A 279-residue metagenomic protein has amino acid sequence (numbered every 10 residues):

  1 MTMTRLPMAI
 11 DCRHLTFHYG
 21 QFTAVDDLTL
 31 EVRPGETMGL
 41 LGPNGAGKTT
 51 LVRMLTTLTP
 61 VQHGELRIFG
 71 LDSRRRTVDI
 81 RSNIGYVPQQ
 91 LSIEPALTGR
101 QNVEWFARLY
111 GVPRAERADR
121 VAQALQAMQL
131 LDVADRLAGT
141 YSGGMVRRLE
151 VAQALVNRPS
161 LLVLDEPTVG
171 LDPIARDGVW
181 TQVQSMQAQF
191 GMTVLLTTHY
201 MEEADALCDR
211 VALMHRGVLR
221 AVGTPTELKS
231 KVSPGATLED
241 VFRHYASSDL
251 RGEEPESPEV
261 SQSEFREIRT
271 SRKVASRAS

Functional and structural regions predicted by a protein language model:
E104, R108, A115-V133: Conserved ABC ATPase "signature" region
L137-Y141: Conserved ABC ATPase signature
R158: Conserved catalytic motifs of ABC-family nucleotide-binding domains
L162-D165: Catalytic Walker B motif of ABC-type/P-loop ATPase nucleotide-binding domains
D177-F190: Helical segment within the ABC ATPase nucleotide-binding domain
V222-G223: ABC ATPase "signature
